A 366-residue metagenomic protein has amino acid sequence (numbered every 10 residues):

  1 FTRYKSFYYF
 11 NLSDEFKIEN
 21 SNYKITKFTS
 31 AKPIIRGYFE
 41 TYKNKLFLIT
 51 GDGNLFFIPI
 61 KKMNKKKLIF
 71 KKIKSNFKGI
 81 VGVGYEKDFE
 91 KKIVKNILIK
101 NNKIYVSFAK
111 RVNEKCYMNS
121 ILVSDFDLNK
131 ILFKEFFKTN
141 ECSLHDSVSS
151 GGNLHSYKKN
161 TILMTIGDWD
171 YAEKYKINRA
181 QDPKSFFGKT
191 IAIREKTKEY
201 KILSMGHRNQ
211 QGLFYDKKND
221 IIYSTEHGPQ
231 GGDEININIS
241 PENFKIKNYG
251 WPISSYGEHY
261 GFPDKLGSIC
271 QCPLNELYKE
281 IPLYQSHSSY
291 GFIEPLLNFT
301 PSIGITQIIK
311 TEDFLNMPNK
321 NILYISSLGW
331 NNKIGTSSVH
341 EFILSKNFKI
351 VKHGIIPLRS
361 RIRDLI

Functional and structural regions predicted by a protein language model:
F1-D170, G212-Y215, I221-I222, H227-G228 (+1 more regions): Acidic, Gly/Ser/Thr-rich repeat motifs that build Ca2+-stabilized beta-propeller blades
R3-I18, L48, D168-G354: Beta-propeller domain segments
F348-I366: Conserved blade-ending motifs and adjacent loop-strand segments that build the rim/top face of beta-propeller domains
